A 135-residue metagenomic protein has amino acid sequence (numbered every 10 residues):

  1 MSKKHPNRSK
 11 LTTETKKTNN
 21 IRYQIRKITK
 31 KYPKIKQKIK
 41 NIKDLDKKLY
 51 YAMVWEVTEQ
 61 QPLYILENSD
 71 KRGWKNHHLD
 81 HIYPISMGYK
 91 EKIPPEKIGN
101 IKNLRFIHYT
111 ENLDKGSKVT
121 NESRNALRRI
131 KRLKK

Functional and structural regions predicted by a protein language model:
M1, K134-K135: Short intrinsically disordered terminal tails
M1-H78: Contiguous alpha-helical segments
N7-R8, A52-E56, W74, I93 (+2 more regions): Short, exposed beta-strand "edge-strand" segments with a Pro/Gly-rich flavor and a Y/T-containing core
S69-F106: Histidine-centered nuclease catalytic patch
G99-R132: Short Cys/His-centered divalent metal-binding micro-motifs
